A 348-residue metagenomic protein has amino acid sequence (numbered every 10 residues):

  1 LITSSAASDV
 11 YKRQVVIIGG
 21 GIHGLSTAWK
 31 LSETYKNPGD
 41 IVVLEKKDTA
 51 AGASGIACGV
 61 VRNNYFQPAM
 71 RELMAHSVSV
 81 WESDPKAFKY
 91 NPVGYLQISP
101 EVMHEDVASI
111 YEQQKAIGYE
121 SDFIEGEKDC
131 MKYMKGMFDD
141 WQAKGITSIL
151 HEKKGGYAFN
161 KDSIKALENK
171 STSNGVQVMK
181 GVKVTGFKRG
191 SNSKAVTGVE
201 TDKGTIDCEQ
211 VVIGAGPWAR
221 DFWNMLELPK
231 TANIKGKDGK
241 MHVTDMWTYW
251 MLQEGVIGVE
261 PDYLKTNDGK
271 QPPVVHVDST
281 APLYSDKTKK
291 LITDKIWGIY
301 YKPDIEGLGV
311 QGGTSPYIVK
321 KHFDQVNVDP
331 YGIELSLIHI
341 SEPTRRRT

Functional and structural regions predicted by a protein language model:
L1-A7, Y11, I338-T348: Single conserved hydrophobic/aromatic residue that forms the stacking wall/gate of nucleotide- or nucleobase-binding
D9-H23, V42: Beta1/beta-strand and adjacent pyrophosphate-binding region of the FAD-binding site in flavoprotein oxidoreductases
S32-S54: Glycine-rich FAD pyrophosphate-binding loop
C58-M137, G298: Dinucleotide-binding Rossmann-like beta1-alpha1 core, especially the glycine-rich loop that anchors the ADP
E72-L73, I98-D106, L150-N169, I333-E334: Short beta-strand to alpha-helix junction loop
L150-Q210, G214: Helical element adjacent to the flavin cofactor pocket in flavoenzyme catalytic cores
T205-L291: Central helical "cap/lid" subdomain
G255-S341, R345: Active-site lid/adjacent beta-loop-alpha segment flanking the redox-cofactor pocket in flavoenzymes
